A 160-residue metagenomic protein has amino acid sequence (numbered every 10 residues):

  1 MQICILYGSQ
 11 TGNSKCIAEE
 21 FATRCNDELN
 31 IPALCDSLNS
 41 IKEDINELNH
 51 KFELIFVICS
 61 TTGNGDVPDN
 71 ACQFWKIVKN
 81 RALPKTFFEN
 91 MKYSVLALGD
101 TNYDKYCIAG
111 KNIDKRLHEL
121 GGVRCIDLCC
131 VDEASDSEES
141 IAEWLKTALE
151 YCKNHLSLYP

Functional and structural regions predicted by a protein language model:
M1-C4: Extreme N-terminal starter segment of soluble prokaryotic enzymes
Y7, G12-N13, R24, E28 (+3 more regions): FMN-binding flavodoxin-like domain, especially the glycine-rich phosphate-binding loop
L38-S40: Conserved SAM/SAH-binding loop
E43-H50: Short amphipathic alpha-helix with an adjacent loop that forms part of the alpha/beta core around
